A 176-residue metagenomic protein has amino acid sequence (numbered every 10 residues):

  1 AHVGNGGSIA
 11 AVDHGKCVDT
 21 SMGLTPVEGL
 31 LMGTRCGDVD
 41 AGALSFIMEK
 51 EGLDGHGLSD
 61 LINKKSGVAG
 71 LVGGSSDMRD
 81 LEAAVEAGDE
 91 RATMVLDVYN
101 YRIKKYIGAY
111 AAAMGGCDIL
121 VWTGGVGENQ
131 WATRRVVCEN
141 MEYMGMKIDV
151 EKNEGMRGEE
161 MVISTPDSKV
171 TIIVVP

Functional and structural regions predicted by a protein language model:
A1-E49: Glycine-rich phosphate-binding loop of actin/hexokinase-like ATP-binding domains
V3-N5, V121-N129: Glycine-rich beta-strand-to-loop/alpha-helix junction loops that act as flexible
G4-G7, D38-G42, L53, G57 (+6 more regions): Conserved active-site and cofactor/substrate-binding residues in soluble primary-metabolism enzymes
G33-G37, M48, L71, L96 (+1 more regions): Hydrophobic alpha-helical scaffolding
M48-G74: Oxyanion-binding "anion nests"
D60, G67-G70, M78-A113: Adenine-nucleotide phosphate-binding core of ATP-dependent small-molecule kinases
T93, D97-C117, G127-P176: Internal helix-turn-beta structural module
